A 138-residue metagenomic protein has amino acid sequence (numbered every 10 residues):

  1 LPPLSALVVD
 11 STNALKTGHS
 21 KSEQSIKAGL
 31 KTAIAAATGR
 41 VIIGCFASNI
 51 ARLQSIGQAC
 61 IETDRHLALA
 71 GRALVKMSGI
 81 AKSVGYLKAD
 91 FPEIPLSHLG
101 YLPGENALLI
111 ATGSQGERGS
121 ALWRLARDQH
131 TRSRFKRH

Functional and structural regions predicted by a protein language model:
L1-H138: Acidic/His-rich, metal-assisted hydrolase cores and their charged scaffolds
